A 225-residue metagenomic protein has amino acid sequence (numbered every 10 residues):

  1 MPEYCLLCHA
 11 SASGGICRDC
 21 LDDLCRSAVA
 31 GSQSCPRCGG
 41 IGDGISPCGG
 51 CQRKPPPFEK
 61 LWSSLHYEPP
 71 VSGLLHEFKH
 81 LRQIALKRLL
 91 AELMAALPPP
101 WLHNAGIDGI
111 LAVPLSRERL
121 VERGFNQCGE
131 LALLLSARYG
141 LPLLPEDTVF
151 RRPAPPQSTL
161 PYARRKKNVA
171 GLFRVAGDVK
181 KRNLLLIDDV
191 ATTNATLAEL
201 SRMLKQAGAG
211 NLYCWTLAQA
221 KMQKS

Functional and structural regions predicted by a protein language model:
M1-D188, T192-S225: Glycine-rich phosphate/pyrophosphate-handling loop used in enzymes and phosphotransfer proteins
